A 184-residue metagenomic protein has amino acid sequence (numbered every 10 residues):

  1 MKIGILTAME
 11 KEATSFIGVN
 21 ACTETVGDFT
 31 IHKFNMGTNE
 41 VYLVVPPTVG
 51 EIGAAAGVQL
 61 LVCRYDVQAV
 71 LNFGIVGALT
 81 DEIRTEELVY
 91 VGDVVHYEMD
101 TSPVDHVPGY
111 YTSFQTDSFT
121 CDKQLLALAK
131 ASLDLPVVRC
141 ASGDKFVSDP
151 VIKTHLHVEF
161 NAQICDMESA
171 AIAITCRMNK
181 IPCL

Functional and structural regions predicted by a protein language model:
K2, V26-L184: Glycine-rich phosphate- or other oxyanion-binding loops that anchor nucleotides, phosphorylated ligands
K2-N20, M36: Short, conserved "active-site rim" segments that organize catalytic pockets and cofactor/ligand binding
